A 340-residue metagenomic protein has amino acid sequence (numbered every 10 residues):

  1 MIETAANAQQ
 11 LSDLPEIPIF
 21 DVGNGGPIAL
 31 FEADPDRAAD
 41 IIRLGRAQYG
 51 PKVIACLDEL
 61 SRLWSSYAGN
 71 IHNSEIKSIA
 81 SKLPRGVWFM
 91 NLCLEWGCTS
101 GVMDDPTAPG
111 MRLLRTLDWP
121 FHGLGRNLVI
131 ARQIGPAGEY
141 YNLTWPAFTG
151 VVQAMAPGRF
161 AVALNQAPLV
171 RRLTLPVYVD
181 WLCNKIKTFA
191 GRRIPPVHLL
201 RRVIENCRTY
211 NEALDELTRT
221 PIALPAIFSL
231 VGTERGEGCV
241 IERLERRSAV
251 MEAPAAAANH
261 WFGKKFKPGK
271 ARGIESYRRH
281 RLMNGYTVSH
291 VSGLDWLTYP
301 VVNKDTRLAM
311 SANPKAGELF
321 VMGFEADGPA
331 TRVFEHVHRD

Functional and structural regions predicted by a protein language model:
M1-W88, D105-R112, T116-D340: C-terminal, well-structured catalytic/ligand-binding subdomain of enzymes
L92-W96: Active-site pocket-lining segments that scaffold enzyme catalytic pockets across diverse folds
S100: Active-site neighborhoods of enzyme catalytic cores
